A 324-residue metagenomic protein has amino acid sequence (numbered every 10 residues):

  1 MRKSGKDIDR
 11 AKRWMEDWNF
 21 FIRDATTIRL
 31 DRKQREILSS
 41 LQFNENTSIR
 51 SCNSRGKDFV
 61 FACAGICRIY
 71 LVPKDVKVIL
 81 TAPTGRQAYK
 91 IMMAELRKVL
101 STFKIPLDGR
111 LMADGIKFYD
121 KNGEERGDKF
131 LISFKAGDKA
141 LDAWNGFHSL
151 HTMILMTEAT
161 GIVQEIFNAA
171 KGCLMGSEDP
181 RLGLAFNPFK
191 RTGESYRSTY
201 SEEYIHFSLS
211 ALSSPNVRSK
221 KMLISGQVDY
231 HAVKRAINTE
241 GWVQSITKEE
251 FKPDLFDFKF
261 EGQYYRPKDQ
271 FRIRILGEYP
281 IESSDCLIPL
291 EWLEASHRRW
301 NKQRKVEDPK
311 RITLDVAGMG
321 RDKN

Functional and structural regions predicted by a protein language model:
M1-G320: Phosphate/NTP-binding elements of NTP-utilizing enzymes
